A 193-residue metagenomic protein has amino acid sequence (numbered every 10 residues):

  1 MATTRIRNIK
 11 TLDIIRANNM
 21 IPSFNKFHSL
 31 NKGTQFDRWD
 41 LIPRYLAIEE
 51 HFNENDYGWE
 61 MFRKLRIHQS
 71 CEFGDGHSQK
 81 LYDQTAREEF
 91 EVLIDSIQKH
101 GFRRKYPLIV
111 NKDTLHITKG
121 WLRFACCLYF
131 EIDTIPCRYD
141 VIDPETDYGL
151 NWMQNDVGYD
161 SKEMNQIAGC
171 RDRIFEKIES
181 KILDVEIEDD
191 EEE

Functional and structural regions predicted by a protein language model:
M1-R87, K177-E193: An acidic, glycine-rich, mixed-charge low-complexity segment common to nucleic-acid enzymes
I6-R7, D13-K32, R38, R103-V157: A short, basic-hydrophobic beta/loop patch
N31-T34, P43-L46, F52, K64-Q69 (+9 more regions): Residue-level detector of solvent-exposed, low-hydrophobicity positions
Q35, E60, G76-S78, R103 (+3 more regions): Compositionally biased, intrinsically disordered low-complexity regions
F62-T118: Short alpha-helix boundary/capping and kink motifs at helix termini
D143-E192: Amphipathic, charge-rich alpha-helical segments that serve as recognition/docking helices
